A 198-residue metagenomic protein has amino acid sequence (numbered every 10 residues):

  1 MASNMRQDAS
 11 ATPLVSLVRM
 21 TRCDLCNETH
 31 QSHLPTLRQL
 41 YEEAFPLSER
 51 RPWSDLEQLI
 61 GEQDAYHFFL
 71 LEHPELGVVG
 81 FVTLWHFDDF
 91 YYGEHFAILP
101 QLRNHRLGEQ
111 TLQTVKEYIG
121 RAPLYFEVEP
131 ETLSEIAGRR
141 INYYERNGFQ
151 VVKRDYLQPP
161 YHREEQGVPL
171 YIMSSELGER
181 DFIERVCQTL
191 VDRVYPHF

Functional and structural regions predicted by a protein language model:
N4, D8-D55, E72, L170 (+1 more regions): Short amphipathic alpha-helix that is part of the acyltransferase structural core
I60-L70, Q166: A short helix-loop-beta-strand connector motif used in the catalytic cores of GNAT acetyltransferases and, in some
L70, G77-W85, F90-A97: Conserved beta-strand in the GNAT
E72-P74, S175: Active-site beta-strand termini and strand-to-loop segments that position acidic
I98, N104-Y118: Conserved acetyl-CoA-binding loop-helix of GNAT-fold acetyltransferases
I119-E135: Conserved GNAT acetyl-CoA-binding A-motif
P130-R154: Conserved active-site alpha-helix within GNAT-family acetyltransferase domains
I136-A137, L157-F198: C-terminal "cap" of GNAT-fold acetyltransferases
